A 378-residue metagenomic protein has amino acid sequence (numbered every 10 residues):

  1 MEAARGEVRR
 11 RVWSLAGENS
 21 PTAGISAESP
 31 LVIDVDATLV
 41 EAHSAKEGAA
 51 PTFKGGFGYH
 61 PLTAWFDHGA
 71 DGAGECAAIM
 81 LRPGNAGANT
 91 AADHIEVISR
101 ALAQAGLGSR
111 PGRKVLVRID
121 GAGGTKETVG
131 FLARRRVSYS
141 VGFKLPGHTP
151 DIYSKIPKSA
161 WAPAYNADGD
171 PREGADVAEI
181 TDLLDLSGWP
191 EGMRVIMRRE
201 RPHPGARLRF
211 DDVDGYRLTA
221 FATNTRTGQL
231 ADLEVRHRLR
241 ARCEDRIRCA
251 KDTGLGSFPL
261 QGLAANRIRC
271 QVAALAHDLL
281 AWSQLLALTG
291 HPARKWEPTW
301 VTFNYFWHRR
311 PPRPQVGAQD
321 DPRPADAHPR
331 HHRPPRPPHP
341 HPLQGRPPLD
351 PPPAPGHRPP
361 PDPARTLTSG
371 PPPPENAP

Functional and structural regions predicted by a protein language model:
M1-D67: Active-site-proximal, Lys/Arg-enriched surface segment that forms a nucleic-acid-binding/basic interface patch
S29-L39, G74, V115-G124, Y139-G142 (+5 more regions): Short, conserved catalytic/metal-binding motifs centered on acidic residues
H43-G48, E75-L81, A91-A92, K126-L132 (+1 more regions): Short acidic, glycine/serine/threonine-rich loops at helix termini
T52-S109: Electropositive, glycine- and tryptophan-enriched low-complexity nucleic-acid-binding patches
A92-H148: Domain-level cores of phosphate- or acyl-group-handling catalytic modules
S138-K251, P355-G370, P378: An anionic, glycine-rich sequence signature occurring as long contiguous blocks
Q229, L233-S283, R310: Short amphipathic alpha-helical "interface-anchor" segments enriched in bulky aromatics
L280-P378: A short, flexible helix-boundary coil/loop motif
